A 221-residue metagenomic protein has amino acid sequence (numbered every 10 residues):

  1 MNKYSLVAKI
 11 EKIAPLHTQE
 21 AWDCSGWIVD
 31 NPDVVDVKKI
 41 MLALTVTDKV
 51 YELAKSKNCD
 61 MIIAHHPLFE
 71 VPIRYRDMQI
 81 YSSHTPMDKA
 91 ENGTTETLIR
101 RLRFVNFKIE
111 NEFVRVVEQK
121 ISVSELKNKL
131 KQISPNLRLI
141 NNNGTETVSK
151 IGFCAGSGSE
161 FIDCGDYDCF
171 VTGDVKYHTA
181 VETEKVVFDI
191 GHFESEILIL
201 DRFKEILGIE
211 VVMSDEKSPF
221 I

Functional and structural regions predicted by a protein language model:
M1-I221: Active-site catalytic microenvironments in core metabolic enzymes, especially phosphate/sugar-handling
